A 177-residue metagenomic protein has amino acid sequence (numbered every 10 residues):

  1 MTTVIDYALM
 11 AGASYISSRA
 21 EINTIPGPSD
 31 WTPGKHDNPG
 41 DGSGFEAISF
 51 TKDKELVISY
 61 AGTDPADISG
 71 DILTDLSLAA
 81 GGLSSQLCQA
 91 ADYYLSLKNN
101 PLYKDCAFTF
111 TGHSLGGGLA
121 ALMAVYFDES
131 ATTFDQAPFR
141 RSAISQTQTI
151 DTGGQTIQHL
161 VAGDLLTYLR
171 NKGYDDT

Functional and structural regions predicted by a protein language model:
M1-L9: Boundary/junction segments of secreted and surface-exposed precursor proteins
T2, S14-F110, S130, A137-T147 (+1 more regions): A conserved cap/lid and substrate-binding interface adjacent to the catalytic center of lipid-processing enzymes
V57, A131, T156-H159, T177: Conserved beta-strand scaffold positions in the cores of enzyme catalytic domains, especially in NTP/NDP-utilizing
T111-G112, F134-Q136, H159-A162: Short His-Asn-centered micro-motif
T111-G116, A120: Gly/Ala-rich beta-loop-alpha elbow adjacent to hydrolase catalytic centers
L119-M123, S142-I144: A short acidic (Asp/Glu
L122-S130, Q148-D151: Short, surface-exposed basic-aromatic patches at helix termini and helix-loop junctions that form
Q158-T177: C-terminal catalytic-base region of ester-bond hydrolases, centering on the histidine of the charge-relay
